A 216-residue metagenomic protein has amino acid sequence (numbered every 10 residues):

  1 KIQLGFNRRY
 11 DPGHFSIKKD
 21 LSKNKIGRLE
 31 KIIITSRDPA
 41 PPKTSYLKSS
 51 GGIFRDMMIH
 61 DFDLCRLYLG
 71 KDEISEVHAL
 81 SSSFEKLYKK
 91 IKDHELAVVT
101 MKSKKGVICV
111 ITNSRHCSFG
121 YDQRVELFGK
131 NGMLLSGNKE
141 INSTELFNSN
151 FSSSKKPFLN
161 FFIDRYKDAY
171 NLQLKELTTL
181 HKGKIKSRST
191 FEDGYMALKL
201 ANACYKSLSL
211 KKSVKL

Functional and structural regions predicted by a protein language model:
K1-K43: A contiguous active-site-proximal alpha/beta segment in oxidoreductase catalytic domains
K1-Q3, I33, H78, V110 (+1 more regions): Structural detector of well-ordered beta-strand residues that form the stable sheet scaffold of enzyme domains
L4, L29, V77, R188-T190 (+1 more regions): Short, hydrophobic secondary-structure boundary micro-motifs
P12, S16-K19, D63-L64, V98 (+3 more regions): Alpha-helical elements of Rossmann-like donor-binding domains used by nucleotide-donor carbohydrate transfer enzymes
K23, L177-L216: C-terminal helix-rich "cap/oligomerization" subdomain common to oxidoreductases
A40-S45, S152-K156: The feature captures the short pre-catalytic strand/loop hairpin that immediately precedes and shapes the active-site
T44-I108, T112-F119, E192: Rossmann-like dinucleotide-binding domain that binds NAD(P)(H)
Y88-K90, K104-L172, T190: NAD(P)-dinucleotide binding in Rossmann-like oxidoreductases
